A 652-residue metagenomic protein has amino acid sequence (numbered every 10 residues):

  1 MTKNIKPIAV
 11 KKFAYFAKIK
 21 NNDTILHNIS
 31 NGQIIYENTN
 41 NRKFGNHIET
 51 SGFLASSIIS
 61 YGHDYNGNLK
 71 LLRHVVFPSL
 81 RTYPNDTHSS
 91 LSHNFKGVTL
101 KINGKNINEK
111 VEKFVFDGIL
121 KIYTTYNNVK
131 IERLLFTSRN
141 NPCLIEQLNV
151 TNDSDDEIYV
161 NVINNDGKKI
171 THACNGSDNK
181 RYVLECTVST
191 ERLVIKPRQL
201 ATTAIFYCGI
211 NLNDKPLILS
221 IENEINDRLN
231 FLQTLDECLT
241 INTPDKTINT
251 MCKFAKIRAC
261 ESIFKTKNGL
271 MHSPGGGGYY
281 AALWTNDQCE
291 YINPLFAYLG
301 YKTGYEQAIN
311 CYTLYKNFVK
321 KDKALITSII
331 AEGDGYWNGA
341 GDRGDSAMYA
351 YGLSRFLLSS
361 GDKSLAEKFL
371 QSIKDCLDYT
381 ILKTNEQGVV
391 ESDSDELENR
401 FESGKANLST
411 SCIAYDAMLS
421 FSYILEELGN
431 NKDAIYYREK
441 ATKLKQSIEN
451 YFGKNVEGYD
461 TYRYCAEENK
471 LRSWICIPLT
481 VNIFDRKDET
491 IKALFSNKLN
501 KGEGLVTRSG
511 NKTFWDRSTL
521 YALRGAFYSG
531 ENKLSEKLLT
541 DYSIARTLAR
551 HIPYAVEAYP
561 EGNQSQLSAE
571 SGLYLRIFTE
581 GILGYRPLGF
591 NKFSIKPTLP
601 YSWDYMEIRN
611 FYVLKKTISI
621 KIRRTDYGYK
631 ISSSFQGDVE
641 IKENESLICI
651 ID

Functional and structural regions predicted by a protein language model:
M1-T250, E531-N532, S543, Y585-D652: Terminal accessory carbohydrate-recognition/targeting modules of carbohydrate-active enzymes
E132-L135, R181-V194, T327-D345, R355-F356 (+1 more regions): Aromatic/His-enriched, Gly/Pro-containing loop or helix-boundary segments that lie immediately adjacent to catalytic
V194-E222, G277-A281, K323-M348, D378-T442 (+2 more regions): The feature captures the catalytic groove of carbohydrate-active enzymes
L232-E367, S394-E396, C465-V481, V506-L534 (+1 more regions): Substrate-binding groove/exosite segments of carbohydrate-active enzymes
C252, K256-A259, N430, A434-F452 (+1 more regions): Short amphipathic alpha-helical coiled-coil/interface segments
I263-T266, K320-K323, I381-E391, N450-E457 (+2 more regions): Proline-centered turn/helix-capping motifs that create local helix->coil transitions or kinks
W284-Q307, T313, L370-K374, N399 (+6 more regions): Active-site core of glycosidic bond-cleaving carbohydrate-active enzymes
V319, S360, L377-T380, T384 (+5 more regions): Alpha-helical junction/boundary sensor with strong preference for TPR arrays
